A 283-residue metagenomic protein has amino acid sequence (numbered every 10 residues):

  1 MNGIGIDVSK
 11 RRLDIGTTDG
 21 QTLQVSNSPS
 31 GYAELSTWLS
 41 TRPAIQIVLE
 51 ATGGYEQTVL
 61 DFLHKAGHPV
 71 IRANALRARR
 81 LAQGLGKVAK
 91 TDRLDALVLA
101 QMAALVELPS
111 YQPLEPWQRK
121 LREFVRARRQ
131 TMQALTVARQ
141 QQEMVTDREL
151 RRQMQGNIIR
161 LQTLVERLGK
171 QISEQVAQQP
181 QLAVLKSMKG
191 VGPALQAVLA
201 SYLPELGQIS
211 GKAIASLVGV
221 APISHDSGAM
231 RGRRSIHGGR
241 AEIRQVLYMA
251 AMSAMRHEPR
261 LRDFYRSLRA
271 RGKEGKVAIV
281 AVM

Functional and structural regions predicted by a protein language model:
M1-R151, Q155-R160, V277: Phosphate- and other anionic-substrate recognition elements at nucleic-acid/protein interfaces
I6-S30, Q181-L182, P193-L203, K212 (+1 more regions): Hydrophobic, well-ordered secondary-structure scaffolds
V98, E123, Q153-G156, R160 (+7 more regions): Amphipathic alpha-helical interaction segments
A127, A134, L164, L195 (+2 more regions): Hydrophobic (often cysteine-bearing) scaffold residues that line and stabilize catalytic clefts of nucleotide/cofactor
R139-A194, L203, E258: Helix-hairpin-helix/helix-loop-helix acidic hairpins
P193, A197-I279: Phosphate-backbone recognition surface of nucleic-acid-processing proteins
